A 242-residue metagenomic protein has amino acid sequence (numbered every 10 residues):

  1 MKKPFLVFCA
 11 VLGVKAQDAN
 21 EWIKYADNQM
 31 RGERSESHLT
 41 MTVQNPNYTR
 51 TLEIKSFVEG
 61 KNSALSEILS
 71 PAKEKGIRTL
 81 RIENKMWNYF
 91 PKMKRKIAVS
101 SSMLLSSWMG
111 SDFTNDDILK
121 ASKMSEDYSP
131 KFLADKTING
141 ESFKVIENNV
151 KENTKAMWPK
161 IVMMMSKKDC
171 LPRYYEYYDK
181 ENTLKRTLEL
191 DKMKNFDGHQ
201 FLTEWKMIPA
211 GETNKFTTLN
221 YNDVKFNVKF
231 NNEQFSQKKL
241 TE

Functional and structural regions predicted by a protein language model:
P4-L12: Sec-dependent N-terminal signal peptides
Q17-R34, H38-T40, T49-R50, K75-R78 (+4 more regions): Flexible, processing/modification-adjacent segments and terminal tails in exported/periplasmic/extracellular proteins
S37-K73: N-terminal, post-signal-peptide region of Sec/Tat-exported proteins
S56-G60, I82-E83, S101-L105, D191-K194 (+1 more regions): A short, sequence-level motif marking secondary-structure junctions
N62-S63, K85-M86, D169-L171: Structural motif
I68, L80, M124, K194-D197: Ribonuclease/tRNase effector modules and their secretory precursors
R95-V99, L119, N139-Q237: Gly/Pro-enriched, hydrophobic low-complexity segments that function as extracytoplasmic propeptides/linkers
